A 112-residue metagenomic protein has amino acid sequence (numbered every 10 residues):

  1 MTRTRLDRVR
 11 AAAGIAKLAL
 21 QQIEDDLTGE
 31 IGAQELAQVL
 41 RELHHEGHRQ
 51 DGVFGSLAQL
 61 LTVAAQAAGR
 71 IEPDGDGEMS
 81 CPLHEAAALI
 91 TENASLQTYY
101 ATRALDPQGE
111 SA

Functional and structural regions predicted by a protein language model:
M1-L40: Short terminal alpha-helical segments
T2-T4, T28, T62, T91 (+2 more regions): Residue-identity detector for threonine
R5, V9, L57, M79-S80 (+1 more regions): Generic alpha-helix initiation/capping and coil-helix boundary signal
A13, L20, L40, F54 (+4 more regions): Generic L/I/V-rich hydrophobic alpha-helical segments across diverse proteins
A13-A16, A58, A65-A68, A86-A87 (+2 more regions): Small-side-chain structural scaffolding
L27-G69: Amphipathic alpha-helical interaction modules
G75-A112: Amphipathic alpha-helical binding modules
